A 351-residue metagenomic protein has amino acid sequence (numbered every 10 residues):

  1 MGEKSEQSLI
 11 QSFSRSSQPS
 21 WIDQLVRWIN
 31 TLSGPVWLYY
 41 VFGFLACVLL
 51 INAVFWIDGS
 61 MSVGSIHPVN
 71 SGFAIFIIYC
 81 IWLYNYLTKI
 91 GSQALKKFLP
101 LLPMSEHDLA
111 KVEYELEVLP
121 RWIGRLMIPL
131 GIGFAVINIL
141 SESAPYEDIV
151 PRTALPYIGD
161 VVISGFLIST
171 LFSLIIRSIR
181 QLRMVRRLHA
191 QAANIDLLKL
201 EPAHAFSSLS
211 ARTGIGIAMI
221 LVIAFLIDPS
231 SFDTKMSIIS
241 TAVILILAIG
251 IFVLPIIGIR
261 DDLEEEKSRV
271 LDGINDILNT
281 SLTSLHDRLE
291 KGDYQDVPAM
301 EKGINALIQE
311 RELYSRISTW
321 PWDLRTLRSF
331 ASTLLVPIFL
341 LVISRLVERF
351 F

Functional and structural regions predicted by a protein language model:
G2-A190, A211: Transmembrane-helix bundle segments that line or gate the permeation/cavity pathway in multi-pass membrane proteins
E3-K4, A224-F330: Membrane-proximal, solvent-exposed terminal domains/tails of membrane-associated proteins
L25-F44, L109-V136, I158-G159, I195-I220 (+1 more regions): Loop-to-transmembrane boundary segments
A53-G64, P68, A135-V162, L226-L247 (+1 more regions): Hydrophobic alpha-helical transmembrane segments and immediately flanking/interface helices in integral membrane
K97-E113, L182-H204, E265-R288: Juxtamembrane inter-helical linkers in multi-pass membrane proteins
L140-S268: Long, contiguous internal "core" modules enriched in hydrophobic/ aromatic residues
L340-F351: Juxtamembrane boundary at the C-terminal end of a transmembrane helix
